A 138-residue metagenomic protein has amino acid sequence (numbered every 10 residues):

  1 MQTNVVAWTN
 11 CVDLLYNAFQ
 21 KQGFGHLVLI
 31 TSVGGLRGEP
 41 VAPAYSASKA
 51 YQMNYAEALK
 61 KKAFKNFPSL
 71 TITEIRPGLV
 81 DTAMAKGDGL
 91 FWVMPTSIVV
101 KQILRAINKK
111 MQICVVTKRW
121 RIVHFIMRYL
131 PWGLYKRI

Functional and structural regions predicted by a protein language model:
V12, S48: Active-site helix of classical SDR
L14-G23: A short helix-coil junction within the Rossmann-fold of NAD(P)-dependent oxidoreductases
S32: Residue(s) in the substrate-gating loop at a strand-loop-helix junction that position the organic substrate next
R37, A58-L70: Active-site-adjacent segment of SDR/Rossmann-fold oxidoreductases
R37-P43, D88: Active-site loop immediately N-terminal to the catalytic Tyr-X3-Lys motif of short-chain dehydrogenase/reductase
T71-D81: Conserved SDR Rossmann-fold cofactor-binding beta-strand/turn motif
E74, K86-H124: C-terminal helical subdomain
